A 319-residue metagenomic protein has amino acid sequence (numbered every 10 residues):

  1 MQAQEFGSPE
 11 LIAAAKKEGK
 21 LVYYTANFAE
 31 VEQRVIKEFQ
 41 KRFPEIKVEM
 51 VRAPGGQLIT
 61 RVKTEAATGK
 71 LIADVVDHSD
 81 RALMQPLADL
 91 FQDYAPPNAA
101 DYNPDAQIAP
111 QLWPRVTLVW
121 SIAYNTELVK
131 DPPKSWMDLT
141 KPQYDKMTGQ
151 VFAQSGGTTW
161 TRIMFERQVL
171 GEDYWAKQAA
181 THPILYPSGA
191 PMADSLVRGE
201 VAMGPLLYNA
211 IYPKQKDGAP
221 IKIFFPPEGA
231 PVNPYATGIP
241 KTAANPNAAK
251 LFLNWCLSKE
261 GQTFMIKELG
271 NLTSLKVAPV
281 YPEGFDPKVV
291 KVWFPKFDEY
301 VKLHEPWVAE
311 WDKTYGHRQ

Functional and structural regions predicted by a protein language model:
E5-V22, A26-K47, K214: Short, polar/charged alpha-helical segment
T25-I36, V48-A66, K70-E200: Extracytoplasmic ligand-binding site segments that recognize negatively charged/polar headgroups
V35, S135, Y174-K177, Y235 (+2 more regions): Short amphipathic alpha-helical coupling segments at ligand-binding clamshell hinges and other catalytic/signaling
A82-P86, A202-P220: A ligand-binding cleft/hinge motif common to bilobed small-molecule-binding domains
D101-P104, L118, A176-A179, L185-Y186 (+2 more regions): Periplasmic-binding protein-like
S121-L128, I163-M164, N233-N245, F264-M265: A bilobed periplasmic-binding-protein/Venus flytrap-type ligand-binding module shared by bacterial periplasmic
K146-S155, C256-P279: Periplasmic-binding protein-like
Y281-Q319: Extracellular/periplasmic bilobal clamshell ligand-binding domains
